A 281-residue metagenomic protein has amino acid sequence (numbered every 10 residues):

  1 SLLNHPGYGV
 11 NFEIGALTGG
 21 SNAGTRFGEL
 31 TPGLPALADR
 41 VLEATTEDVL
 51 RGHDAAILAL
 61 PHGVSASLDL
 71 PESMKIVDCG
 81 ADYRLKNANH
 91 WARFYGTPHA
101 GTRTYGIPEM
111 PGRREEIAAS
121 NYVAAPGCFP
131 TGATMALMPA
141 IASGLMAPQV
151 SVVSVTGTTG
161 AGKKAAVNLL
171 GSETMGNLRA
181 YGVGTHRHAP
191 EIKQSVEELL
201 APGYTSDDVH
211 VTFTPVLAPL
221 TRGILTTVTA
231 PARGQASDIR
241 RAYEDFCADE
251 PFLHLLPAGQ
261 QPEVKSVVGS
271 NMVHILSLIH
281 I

Functional and structural regions predicted by a protein language model:
S1-V183, A201-S206: N-terminal Rossmann-like NAD(P) cofactor-binding subdomain of oxidoreductases, focused on the glycine-rich
L169-G171, G176-I275: Contiguous C-terminal substrate-recognition/catalytic subdomains in enzyme active sites
I279-I281: Conserved small/polar residues in nucleotide/adenosyl-binding loops
